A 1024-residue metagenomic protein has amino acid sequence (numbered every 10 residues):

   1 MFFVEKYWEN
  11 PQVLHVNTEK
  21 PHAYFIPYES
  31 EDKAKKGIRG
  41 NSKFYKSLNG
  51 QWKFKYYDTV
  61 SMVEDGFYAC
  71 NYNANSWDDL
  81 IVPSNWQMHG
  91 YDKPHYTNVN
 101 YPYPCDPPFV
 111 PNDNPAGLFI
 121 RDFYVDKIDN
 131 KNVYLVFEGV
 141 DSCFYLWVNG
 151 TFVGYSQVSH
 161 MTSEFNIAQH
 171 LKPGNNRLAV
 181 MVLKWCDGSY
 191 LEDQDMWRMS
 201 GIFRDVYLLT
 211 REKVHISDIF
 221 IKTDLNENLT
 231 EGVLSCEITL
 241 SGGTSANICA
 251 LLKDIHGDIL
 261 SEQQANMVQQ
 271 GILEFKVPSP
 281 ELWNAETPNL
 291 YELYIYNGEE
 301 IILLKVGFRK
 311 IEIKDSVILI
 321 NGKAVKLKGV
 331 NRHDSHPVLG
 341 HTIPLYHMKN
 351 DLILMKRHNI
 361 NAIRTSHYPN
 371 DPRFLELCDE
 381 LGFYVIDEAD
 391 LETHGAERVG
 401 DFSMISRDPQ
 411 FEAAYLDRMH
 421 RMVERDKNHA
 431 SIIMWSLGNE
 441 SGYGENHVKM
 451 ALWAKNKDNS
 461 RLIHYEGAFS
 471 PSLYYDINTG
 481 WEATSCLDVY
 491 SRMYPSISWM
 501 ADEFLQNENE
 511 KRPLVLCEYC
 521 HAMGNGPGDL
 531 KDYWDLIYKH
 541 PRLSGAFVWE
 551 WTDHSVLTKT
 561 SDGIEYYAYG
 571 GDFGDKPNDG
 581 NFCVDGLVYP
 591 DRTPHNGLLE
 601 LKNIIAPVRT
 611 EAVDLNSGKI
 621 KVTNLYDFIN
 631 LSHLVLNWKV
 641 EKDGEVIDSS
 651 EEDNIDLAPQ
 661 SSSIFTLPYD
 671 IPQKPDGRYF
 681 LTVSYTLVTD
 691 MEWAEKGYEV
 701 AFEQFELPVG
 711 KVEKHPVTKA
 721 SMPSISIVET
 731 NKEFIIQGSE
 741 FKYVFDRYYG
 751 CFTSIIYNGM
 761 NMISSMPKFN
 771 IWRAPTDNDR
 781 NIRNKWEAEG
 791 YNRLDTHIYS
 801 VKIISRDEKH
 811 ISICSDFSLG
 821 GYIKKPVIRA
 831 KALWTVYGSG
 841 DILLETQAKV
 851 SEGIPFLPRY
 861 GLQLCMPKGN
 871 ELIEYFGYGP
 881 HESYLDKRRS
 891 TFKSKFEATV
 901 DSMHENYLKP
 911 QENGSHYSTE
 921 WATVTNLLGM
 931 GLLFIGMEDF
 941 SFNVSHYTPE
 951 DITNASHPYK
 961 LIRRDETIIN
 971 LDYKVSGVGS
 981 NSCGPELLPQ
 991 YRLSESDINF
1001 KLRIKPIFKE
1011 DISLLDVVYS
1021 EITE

Functional and structural regions predicted by a protein language model:
F2-I26, K35-R39, V153-G154, R177-T210 (+6 more regions): Glycine/proline-rich low-complexity spacer/linker segments in large multi-domain proteins
F2-I38, H89, T97, T151 (+4 more regions): Extended substrate-binding grooves/exosites of carbohydrate-active enzymes
F3, E9-H15, I38-R39, K53-Y57 (+8 more regions): Accessory beta-strand-rich segments of carbohydrate-active enzymes
M88, K93, N100-F109, Q157-S159 (+10 more regions): An acidic-aromatic loop/edge-strand motif
M88-G90, G139, K184, N284 (+3 more regions): Beta-strand/loop-rich accessory regions of lumenal/periplasmic or secreted enzymes, predominantly carbohydrate-active
F119-R121, M161-F165, Q269-F275, S663-L667 (+1 more regions): Short strand-edge motifs at loop-to-beta-strand transitions and within beta-strands of extracellular beta-rich domains
K131, L171-N175, K276-L290, Q673-F680: Short glycine/proline/serine/threonine-rich loop/turn segments at secondary-structure transition edges
Q264-S279, G644-D676, Y685: Intrinsically disordered, low-complexity Pro/Gly/Ser/Thr-rich segments with frequent PxxP/GP/PP motifs and embedded
